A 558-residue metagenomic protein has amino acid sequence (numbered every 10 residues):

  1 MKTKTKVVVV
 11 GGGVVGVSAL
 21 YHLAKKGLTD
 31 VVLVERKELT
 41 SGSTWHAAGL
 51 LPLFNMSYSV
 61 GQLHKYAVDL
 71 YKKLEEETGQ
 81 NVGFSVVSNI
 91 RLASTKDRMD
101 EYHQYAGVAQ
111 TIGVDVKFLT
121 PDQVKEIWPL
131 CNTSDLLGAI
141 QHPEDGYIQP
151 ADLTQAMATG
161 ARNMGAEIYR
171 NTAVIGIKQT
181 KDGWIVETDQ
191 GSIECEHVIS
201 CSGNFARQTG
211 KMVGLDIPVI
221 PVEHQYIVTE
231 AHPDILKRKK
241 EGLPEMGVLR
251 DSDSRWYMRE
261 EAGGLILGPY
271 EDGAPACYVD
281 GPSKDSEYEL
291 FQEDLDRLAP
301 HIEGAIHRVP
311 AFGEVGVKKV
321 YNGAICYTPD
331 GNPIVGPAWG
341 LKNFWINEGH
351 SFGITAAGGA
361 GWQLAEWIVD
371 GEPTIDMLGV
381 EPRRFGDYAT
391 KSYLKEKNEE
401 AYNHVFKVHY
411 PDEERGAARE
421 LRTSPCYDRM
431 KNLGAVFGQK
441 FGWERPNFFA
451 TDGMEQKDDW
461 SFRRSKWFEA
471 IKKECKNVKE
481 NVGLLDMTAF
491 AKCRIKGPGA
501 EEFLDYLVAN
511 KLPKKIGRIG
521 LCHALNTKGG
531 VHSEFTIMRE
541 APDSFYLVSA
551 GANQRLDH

Functional and structural regions predicted by a protein language model:
K2-V15, V32: Beta1/beta-strand and adjacent pyrophosphate-binding region of the FAD-binding site in flavoprotein oxidoreductases
K4, V82-R91, K125-M164, P282-E289 (+1 more regions): Helix-loop-beta segment of a Rossmann-like dinucleotide-binding subdomain
S18, I177-Q292, P300-R308, S392-E414 (+1 more regions): Flavin-dependent oxidoreductases
A24-T44: Glycine-rich FAD pyrophosphate-binding loop
G49-I127, M246, D253-M258, A262-I266 (+2 more regions): Dinucleotide-binding Rossmann-like beta1-alpha1 core, especially the glycine-rich loop that anchors the ADP
Q141-H197: Helical element adjacent to the flavin cofactor pocket in flavoenzyme catalytic cores
P150, D253, A262, K284-R422: C-terminal catalytic lobe of FAD-dependent flavoproteins
P382-H558: Glycine/proline-enriched, intrinsically flexible loops and inter-domain linkers
